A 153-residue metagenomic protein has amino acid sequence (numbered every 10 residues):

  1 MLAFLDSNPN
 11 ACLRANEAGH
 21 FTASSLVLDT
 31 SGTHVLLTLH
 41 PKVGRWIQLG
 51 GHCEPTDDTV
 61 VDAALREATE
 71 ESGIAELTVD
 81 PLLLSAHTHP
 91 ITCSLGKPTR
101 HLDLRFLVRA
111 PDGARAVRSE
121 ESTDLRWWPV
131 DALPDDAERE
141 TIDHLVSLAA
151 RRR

Functional and structural regions predicted by a protein language model:
M1-S24: Acidic, metal-coordinating catalytic segment for phosphate/diphosphate chemistry, firing primarily on the Nudix
S7, N16, P41, Q48 (+2 more regions): Residue-level signal for pocket-adjacent positions within structured domains
R14-N16, L37-T38, A116-S119: Short histidine-centered beta-strand/loop micro-motifs that create catalytic or ligand/metal-coordination sites
L26-T30, V35-L65: Glycine-rich active-site/cofactor-binding loop and its immediate structural neighborhood
E54-H144: Unchanged
I142-R153: Charged phosphate-binding loop/patch that engages nucleotide di/tri-phosphates or the phosphate backbone of nucleic
